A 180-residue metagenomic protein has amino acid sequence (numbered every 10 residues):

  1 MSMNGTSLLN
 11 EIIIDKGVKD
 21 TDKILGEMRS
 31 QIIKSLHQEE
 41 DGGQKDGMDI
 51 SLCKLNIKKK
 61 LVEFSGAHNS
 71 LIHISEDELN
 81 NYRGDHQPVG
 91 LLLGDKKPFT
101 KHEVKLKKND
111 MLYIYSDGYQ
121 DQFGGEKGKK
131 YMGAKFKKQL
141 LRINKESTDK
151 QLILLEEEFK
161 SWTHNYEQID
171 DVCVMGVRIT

Functional and structural regions predicted by a protein language model:
S2-M3: Conserved long alpha-helical elements within nucleotide-processing catalytic cores of c-di-GMP signaling and class III
T6-T180: Conserved subregion of the PPM/PP2C metallophosphatase catalytic domain
